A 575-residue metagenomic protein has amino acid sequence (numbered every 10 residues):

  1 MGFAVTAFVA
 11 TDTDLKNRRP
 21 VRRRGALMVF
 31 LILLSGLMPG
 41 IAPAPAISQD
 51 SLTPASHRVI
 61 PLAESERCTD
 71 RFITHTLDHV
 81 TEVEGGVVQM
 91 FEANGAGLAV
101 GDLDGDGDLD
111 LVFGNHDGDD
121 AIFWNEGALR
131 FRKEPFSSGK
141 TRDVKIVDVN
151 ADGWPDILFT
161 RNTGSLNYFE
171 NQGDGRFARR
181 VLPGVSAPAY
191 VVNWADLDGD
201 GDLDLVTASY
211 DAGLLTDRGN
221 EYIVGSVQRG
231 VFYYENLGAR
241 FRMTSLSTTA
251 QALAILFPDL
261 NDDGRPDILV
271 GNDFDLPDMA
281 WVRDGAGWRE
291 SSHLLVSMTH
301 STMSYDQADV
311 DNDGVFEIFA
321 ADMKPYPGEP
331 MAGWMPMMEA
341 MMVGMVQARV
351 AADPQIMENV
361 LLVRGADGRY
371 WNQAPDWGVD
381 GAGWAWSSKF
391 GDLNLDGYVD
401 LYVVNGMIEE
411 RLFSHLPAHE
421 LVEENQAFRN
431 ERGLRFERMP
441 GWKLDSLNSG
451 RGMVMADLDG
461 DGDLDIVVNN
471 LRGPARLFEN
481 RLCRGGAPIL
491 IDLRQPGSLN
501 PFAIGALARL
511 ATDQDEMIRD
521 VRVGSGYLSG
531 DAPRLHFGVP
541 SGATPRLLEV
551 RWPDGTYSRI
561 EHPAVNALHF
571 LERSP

Functional and structural regions predicted by a protein language model:
M28-G40: Bacterial N-terminal signal peptides
P43-A46, T81-G85, F177, F241-M243 (+3 more regions): Gly/Ser/Thr/Pro-enriched helix-cap/hinge segments flanking short amphipathic alpha-helices
V59-R71, D119-K133, S165-R180, T216-R242 (+6 more regions): Beta-propeller blade repeat segments, especially FG-GAP/WD-type strand-to-loop junctions in 6- to 7-bladed propeller
R71-V83, Q89-M90, K133-T141, R180-P188 (+8 more regions): Short loop/turn motifs that recur once per blade in beta-propeller domains
T76-G114: Beta-strand-rich domains and repeat architectures in extracellular enzymes and scaffolds, especially beta-propellers
G95-G105, T141-A151, E170, A189-G199 (+6 more regions): Beta-propeller blade termini
D108-N115, W154-R161, L205-S209, I268-N272 (+4 more regions): Hydrophobic beta-strand segments that make up the repeating blades of beta-propeller and related beta-repeat
A208-S226, P325-D353, V404-E420: Short, conserved, GDST-rich strand-edge loop motifs in beta-rich repeat architectures
